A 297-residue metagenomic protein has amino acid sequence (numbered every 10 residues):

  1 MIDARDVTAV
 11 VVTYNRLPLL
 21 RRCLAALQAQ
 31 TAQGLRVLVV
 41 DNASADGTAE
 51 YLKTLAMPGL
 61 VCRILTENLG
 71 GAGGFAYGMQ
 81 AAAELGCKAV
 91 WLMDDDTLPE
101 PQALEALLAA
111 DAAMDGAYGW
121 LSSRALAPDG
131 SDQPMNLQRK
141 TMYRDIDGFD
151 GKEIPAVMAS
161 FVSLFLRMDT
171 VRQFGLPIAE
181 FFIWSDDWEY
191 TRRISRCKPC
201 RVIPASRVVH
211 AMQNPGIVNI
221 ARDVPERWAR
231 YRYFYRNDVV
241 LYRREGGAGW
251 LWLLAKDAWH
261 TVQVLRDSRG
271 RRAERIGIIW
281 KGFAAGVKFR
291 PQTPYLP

Functional and structural regions predicted by a protein language model:
A25-G34: Short, acidic, metal-binding catalytic loop of nucleotide-sugar glycosyltransferases
A26, D41-E50, T97-L98: A conserved acidic beta->alpha catalytic loop
K53-G73, Y77, A81-E84: Conserved donor nucleotide-binding strand/loop of the catalytic core
C87-D96: Short beta-strand-to-loop acidic/aromatic patch adjacent to the donor-nucleotide binding site
Q102-M135: Conserved donor NDP-sugar-binding/catalytic core segment of glycosyltransferases
D147-L166: A recurrent flexible, glycine/aromatic-enriched loop bordering the glycosyltransferase active site that acts as
L164, T170-G175, E180-S206: A short, conserved alpha-helix in the catalytic core of glycosyltransferases
G247-P297: Non-catalytic, C-terminal membrane-associated alpha-helical segments of glycosyltransferases
